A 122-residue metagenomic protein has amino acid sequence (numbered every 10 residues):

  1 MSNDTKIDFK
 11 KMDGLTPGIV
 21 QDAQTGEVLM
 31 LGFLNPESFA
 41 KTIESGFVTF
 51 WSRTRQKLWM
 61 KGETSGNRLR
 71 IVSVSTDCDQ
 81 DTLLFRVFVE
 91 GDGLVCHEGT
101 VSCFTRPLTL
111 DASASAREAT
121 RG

Functional and structural regions predicted by a protein language model:
S2-L15, Q21-L29, L34-G122: C-terminal binding/interaction regions
